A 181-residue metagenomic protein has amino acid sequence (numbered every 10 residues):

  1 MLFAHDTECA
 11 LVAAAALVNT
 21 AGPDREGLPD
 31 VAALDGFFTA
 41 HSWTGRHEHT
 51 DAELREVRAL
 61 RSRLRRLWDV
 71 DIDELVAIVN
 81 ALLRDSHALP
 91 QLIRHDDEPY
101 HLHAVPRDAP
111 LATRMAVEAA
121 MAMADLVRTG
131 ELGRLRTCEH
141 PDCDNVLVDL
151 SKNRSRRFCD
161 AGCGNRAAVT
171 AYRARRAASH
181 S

Functional and structural regions predicted by a protein language model:
M1-D149, S179-S181: Short helix-coil boundary/hinge micro-motifs
V117, V127-T129, G162-G164, Y172-R173: Glycine-rich loops and low-complexity Gly/Arg-rich segments that provide flexible linkers or classic glycine-based
C138, F158-C159, R175-A178: Small/flexible residues
P141-V146, G162, R166, R175: Cys/His-rich metal-chelating microdomains
N153-R154, A174: Short, glycine/charged-enriched secondary-structure capping and boundary segments
R154-G164: Cysteine-rich micro-motifs
A167, A171-S181: Contiguous alpha-helical segments
